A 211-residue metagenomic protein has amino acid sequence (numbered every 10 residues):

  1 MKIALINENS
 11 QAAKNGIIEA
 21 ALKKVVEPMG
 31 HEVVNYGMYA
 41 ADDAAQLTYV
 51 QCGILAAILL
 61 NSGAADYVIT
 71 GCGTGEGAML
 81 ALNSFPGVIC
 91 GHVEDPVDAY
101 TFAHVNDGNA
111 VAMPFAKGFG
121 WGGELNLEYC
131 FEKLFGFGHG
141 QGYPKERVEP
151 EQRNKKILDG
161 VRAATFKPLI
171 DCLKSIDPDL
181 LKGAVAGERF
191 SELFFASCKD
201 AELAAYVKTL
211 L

Functional and structural regions predicted by a protein language model:
A4-I17, Y100-L210: C-terminal binding/interaction regions
K14-M29: Short, solvent-exposed amphipathic alpha-helices that sit in or adjacent to ligand/effector-binding or catalytic
K14-N15, G53, G75-A81: Short glycine/serine/threonine-rich phosphate/pyrophosphate-binding segments that cradle anionic phosphate groups
M29-A45: A short beta-strand-loop structural module common to alpha/beta enzyme folds
Y49-Y67: Short, structured active-site "lid" loops
A65-G71, C90: A short, small-residue-rich loop immediately preceding and capping a beta-strand
G77-C90, E94-V97: Short Gly/Thr/Asp-enriched flexible loops that form oxyanion-binding sites at enzyme active sites
